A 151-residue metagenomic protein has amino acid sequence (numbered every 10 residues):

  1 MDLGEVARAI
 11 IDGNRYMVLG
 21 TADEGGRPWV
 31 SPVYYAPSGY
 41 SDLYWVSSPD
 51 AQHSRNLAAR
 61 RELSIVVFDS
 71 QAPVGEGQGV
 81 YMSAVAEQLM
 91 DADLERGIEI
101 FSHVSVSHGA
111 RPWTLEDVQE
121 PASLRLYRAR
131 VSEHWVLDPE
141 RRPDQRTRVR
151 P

Functional and structural regions predicted by a protein language model:
M1-M17: Extreme N-terminal tail/first-helix region
A7, H53-N56, L94-G97: Amphipathic alpha-helical interface surfaces
I11-D12, A58-A59, S102, Q119: Alpha-helix boundary recognition
R15-P49, L57, L63-D69, G77-M82: Short beta-strand segments
T21-D23, V67-P73, S107-D117: A short, aromatic/hydrophobic, helix- or strand-capping loop or linear motif that either lines the entrance/gate
P49-D50, S132: A generic "binding-loop/recognition-motif" signal
A51-H53, A72, R142-D144: Short, surface-exposed beta-strand-loop junctions and turns on beta-sheet-rich folds
G77-P151: Charged, gly/pro-rich active-site loop segments
